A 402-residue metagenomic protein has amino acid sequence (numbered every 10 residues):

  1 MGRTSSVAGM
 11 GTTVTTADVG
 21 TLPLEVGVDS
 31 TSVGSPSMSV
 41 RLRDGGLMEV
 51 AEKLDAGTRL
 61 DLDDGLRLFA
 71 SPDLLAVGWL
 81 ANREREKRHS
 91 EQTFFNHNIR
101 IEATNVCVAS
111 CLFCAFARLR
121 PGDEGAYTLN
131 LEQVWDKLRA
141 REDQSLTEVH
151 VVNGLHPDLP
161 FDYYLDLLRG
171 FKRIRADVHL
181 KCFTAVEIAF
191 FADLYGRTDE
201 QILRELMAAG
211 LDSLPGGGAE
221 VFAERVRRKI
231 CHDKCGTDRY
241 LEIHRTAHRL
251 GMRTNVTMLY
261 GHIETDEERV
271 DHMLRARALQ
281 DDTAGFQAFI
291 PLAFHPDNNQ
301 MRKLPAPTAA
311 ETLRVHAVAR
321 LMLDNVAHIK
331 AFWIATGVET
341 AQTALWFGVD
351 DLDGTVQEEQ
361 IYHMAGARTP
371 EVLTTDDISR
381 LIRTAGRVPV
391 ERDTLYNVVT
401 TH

Functional and structural regions predicted by a protein language model:
M1-L75, E142, L274, Q280-H402: Auxiliary Fe-S-binding modules of radical SAM enzymes
G57, A81, C111, V151 (+5 more regions): Conserved, mostly hydrophobic/aromatic
G65, H97-R100, R118, G122 (+4 more regions): Glycine-rich, proline-tolerant flexible connector loops at the mouths of alpha/beta enzymes
A76-R120, A126-V152, L214: N-terminal pre-triad scaffold of radical SAM enzymes
T93-I99, V149, L180-T184, L214-G216 (+4 more regions): Hydrophobic faces of well-ordered beta-strands that scaffold small-molecule active sites in alpha/beta enzyme cores
I99-I101, L155-P157, T184-I188, G218-V221 (+4 more regions): Active-site-proximal loop/turn and secondary-structure-junction residues that shape catalytic pockets, frequently
S145-H244, H248-T254, H262-E264, H328: Conserved SAM/AdoMet-binding glycine-rich loop
Y163-R173, R197-A209, T265-D282, A309 (+2 more regions): Short, electropositive alpha-helical surface patch
